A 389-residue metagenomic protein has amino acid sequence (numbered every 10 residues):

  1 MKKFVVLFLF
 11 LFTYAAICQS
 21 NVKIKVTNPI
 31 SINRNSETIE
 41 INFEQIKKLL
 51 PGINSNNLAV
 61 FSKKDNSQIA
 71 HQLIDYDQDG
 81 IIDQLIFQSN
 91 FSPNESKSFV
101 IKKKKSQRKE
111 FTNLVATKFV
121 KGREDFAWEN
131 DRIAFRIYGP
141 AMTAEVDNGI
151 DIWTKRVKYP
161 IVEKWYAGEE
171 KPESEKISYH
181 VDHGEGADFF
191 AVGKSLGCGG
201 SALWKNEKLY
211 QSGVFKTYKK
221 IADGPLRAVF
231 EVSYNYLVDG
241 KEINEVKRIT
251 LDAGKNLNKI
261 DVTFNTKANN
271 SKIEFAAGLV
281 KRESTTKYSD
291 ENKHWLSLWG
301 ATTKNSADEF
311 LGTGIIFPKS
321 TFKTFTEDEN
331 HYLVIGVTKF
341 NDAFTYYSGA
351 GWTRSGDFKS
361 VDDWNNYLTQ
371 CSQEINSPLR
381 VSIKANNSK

Functional and structural regions predicted by a protein language model:
M1-I24: Bacterial Sec-dependent N-terminal signal peptides
Q19-A116, R123: Alpha-mannosidase-like glycoside hydrolase catalytic domains involved in N-glycan trimming, generalizing to other
S20-N21, I273-E327: Polysaccharide-binding surfaces and accessory modules of carbohydrate-active proteins
V22-I24, I39-I41, L85, F99 (+5 more regions): Hydrophobic residues positioned within well-ordered beta-strands of beta-sheet architectures
D83-F91, G314-K389: Beta-strand-rich recognition/accessory modules
K105-L209: Solvent-exposed N-terminal domain segments of exported/luminal and surface proteins
S174-D252: Extended, loop-rich substrate-binding clefts of extracytoplasmic carbohydrate-active enzymes
E245-K247, N256-D290: Acidic (Asp/Glu-rich), glycine- and aromatic
